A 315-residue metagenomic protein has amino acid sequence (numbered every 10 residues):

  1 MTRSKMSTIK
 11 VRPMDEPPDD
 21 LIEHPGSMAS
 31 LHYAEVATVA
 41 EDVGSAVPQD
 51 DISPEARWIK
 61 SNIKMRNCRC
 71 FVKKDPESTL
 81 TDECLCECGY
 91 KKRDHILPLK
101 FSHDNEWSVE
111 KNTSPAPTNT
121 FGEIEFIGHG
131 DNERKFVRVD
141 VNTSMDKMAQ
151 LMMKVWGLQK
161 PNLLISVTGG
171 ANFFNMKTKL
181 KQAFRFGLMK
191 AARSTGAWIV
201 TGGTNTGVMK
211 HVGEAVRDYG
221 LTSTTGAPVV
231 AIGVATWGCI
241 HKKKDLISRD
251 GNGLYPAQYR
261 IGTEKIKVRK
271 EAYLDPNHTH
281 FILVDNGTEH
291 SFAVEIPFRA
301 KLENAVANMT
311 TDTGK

Functional and structural regions predicted by a protein language model:
T2-K315: Acidic/glycine-enriched connector segments
